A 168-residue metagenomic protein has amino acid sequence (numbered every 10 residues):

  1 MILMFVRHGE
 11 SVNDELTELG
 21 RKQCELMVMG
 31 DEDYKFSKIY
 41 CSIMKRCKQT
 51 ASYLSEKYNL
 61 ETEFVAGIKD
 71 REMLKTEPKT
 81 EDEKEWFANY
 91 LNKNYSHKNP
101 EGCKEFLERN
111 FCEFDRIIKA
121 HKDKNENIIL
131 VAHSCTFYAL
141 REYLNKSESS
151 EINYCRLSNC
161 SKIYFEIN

Functional and structural regions predicted by a protein language model:
I2-E63, C103, C160: Active-site-proximal alpha-helix that buttresses catalytic centers in soluble enzyme cores
L3, K124-S134: Generic beta-sheet signal
E15, E56-C112: Phosphate-handling substructures
E18, A51, L74-P78, E142-Y143: Short aromatic-enriched loop/helix-cap "lid" or pocket-rim segments at secondary-structure transitions that line
G30, Y53, K57, R116 (+2 more regions): Active-site catalytic microenvironments for nucleophilic, acid-base chemistry
E32-K35, I117-N127: Glycine-rich phosphate-binding loop signature in dinucleotide/nucleotide-binding domains
S42-M44, G67, L130-C135: Short, well-ordered beta-to-alpha junction loops that form the rim of enzyme active sites and present histidine/acidic
S147-N168: Domain-level recognition of soluble alpha/beta enzyme cores, biased toward histidine phosphatases/phosphomutases
